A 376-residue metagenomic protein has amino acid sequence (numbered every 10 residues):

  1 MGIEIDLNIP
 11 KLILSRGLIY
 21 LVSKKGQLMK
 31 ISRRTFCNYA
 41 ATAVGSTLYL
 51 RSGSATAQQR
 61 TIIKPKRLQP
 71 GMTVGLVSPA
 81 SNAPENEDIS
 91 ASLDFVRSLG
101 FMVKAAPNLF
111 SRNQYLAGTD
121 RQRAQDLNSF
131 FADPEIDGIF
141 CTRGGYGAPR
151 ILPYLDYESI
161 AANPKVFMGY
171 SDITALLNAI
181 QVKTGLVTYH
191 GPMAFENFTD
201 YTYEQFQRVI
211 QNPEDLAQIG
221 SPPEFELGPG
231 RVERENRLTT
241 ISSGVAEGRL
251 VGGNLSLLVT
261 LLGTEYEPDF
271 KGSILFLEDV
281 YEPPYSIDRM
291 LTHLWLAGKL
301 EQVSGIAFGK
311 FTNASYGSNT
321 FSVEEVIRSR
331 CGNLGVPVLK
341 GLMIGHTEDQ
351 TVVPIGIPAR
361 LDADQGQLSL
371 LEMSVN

Functional and structural regions predicted by a protein language model:
K11-L28: Short, Lys/Arg-enriched N-terminal segments with co-localized hydrophobic residues within the first ~10-30 amino acids
S23-V44: N-terminal secretory signal peptides and thylakoid transit peptides that target proteins across membranes
R51-A83, E87: C-terminal segment of N-terminal export signals and the immediately downstream linker at the start of the mature
P107-N163: N-terminal small/polar loop signature for handling phosphorylated ligands or for N-terminal nucleophile
Y157-A179, V187-A194: Short, acidic/small-residue loops that bind anionic groups at enzyme active sites
Y189, M193-N254: Conserved anion/nucleotide-ligand pocket segment
E265-S318, S322: Internal helical hairpin/lid segments
K310-N376: ATP/nucleoside-binding phosphotransfer catalytic cores, i.e., glycine-rich phosphate-binding loops
